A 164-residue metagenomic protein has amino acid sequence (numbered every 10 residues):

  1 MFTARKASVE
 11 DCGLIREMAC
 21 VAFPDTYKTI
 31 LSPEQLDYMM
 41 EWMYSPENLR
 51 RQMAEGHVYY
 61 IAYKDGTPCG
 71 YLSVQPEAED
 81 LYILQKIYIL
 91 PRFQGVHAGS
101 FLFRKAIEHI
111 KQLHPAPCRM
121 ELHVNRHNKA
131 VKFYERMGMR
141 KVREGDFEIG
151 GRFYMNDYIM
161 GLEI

Functional and structural regions predicted by a protein language model:
M1-T3: Extreme N-terminal starter segment of soluble prokaryotic enzymes
K6-C12, E17-R92, F103-L113, K141-F147 (+1 more regions): Acetyl-CoA-dependent GNAT
T67, L90-R104, P117, N125-K132 (+1 more regions): Conserved glycine-rich acetyl-CoA-binding loop
A116-V131, E135-I164: C-terminal "cap" of GNAT-fold acetyltransferases
